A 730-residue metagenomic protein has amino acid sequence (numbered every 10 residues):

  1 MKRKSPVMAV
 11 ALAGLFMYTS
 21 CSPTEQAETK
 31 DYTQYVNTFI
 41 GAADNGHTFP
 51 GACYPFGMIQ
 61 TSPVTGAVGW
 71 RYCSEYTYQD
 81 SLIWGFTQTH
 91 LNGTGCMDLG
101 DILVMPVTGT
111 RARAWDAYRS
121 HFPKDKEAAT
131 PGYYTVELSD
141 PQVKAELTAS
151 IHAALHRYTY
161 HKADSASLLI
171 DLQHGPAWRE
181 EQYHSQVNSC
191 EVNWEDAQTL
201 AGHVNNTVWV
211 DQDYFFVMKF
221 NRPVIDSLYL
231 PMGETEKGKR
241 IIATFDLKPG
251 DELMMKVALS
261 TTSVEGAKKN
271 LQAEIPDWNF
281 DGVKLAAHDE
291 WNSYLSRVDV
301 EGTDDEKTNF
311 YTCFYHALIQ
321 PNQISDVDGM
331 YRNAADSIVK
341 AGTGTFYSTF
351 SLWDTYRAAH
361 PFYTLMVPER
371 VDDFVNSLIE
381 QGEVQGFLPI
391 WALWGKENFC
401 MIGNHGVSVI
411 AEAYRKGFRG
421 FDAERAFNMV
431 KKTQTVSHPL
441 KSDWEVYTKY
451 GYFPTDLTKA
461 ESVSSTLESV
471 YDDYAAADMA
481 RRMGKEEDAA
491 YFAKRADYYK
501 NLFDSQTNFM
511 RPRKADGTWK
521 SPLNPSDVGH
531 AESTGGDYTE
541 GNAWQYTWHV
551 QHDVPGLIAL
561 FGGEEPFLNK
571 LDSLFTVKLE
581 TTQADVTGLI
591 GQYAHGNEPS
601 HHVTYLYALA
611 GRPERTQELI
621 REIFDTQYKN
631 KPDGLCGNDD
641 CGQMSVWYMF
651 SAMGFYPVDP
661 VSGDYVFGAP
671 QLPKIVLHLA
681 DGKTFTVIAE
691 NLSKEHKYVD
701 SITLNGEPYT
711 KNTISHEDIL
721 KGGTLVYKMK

Functional and structural regions predicted by a protein language model:
M1-E28: Bacterial Sec-dependent N-terminal signal peptides
E25-H360, T364-S408, Y414-L467, D478-N501 (+7 more regions): Accessory carbohydrate-recognition regions in carbohydrate-active enzymes
D472: ATP-dependent phospho-/nucleotidyl transfer catalytic cores
A475: Short acidic, glycine-rich surface-loop motifs adjacent to enzyme active sites
